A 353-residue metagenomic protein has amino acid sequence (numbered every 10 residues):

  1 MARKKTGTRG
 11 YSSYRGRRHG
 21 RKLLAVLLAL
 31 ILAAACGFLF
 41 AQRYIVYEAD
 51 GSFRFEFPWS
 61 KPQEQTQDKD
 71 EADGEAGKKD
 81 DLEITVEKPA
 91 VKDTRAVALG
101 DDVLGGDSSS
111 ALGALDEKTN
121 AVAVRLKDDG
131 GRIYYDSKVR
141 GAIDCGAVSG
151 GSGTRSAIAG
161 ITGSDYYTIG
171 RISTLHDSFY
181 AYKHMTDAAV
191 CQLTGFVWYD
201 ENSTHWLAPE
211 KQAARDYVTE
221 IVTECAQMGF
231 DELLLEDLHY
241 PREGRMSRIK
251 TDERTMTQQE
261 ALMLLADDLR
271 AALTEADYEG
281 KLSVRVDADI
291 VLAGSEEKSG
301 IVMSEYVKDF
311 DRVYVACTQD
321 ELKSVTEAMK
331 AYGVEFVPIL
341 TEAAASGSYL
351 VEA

Functional and structural regions predicted by a protein language model:
M1-K22: N-terminal Lys/Arg-rich, disordered targeting/topogenic segments
Q42-I45, S304-E305, D309-A353: Substrate-binding cleft of secreted/luminal carbohydrate-active enzymes
Y44-T94: N-terminal, intrinsically disordered, polar/charged segments of Gram-positive cell-envelope systems that serve as
T85-G100, L175-T223: Active-site-adjacent "subsite" loops/lids of carbohydrate-active enzymes
A98, Y167-H176, L234-L235, M256-S299 (+2 more regions): Aromatic-lined carbohydrate-recognition surfaces of secreted/lumenal glycan-active proteins
D107-I133, E224-L233, E305-Y314: Catalytic domains of carbohydrate-active enzymes, especially glycoside hydrolases
A121, G150-W198: Glycine-rich, aromatic-flanked loop segments that form ligand/cofactor-binding clefts across common enzyme folds
D136-C145, D177-W198, P241, R245-E253: Aromatic- and acidic-residue-enriched segments that line the glycan-binding/catalytic groove of carbohydrate-active
